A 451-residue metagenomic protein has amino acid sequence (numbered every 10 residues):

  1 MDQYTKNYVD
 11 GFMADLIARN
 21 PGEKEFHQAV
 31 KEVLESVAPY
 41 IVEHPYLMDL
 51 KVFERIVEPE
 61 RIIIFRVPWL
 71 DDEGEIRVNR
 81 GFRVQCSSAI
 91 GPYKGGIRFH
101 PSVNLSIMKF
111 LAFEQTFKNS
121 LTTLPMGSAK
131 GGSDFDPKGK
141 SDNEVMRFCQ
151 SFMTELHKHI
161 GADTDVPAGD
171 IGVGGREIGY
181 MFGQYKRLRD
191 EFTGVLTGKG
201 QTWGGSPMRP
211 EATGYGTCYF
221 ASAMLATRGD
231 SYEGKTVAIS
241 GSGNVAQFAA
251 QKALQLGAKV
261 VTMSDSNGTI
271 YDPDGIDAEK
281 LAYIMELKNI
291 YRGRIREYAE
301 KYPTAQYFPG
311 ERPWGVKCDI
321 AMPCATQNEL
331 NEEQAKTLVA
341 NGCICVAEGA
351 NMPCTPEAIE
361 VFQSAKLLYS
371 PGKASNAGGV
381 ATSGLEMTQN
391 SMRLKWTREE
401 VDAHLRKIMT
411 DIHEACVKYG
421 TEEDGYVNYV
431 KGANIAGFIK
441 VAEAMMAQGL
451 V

Functional and structural regions predicted by a protein language model:
D2-A29, M224, V339-V451: Adenosine-phosphate binding glycine-rich loop
Q3-N7, P21-Q28, E32, L47 (+23 more regions): Conserved active-site and cofactor/substrate-binding residues in soluble primary-metabolism enzymes
K24-H27, P45-L50, T123, I160-G169 (+3 more regions): Flexible, glycine/charged-enriched surface loops at secondary-structure junctions
Y46-R77: Structured beta-strand/loop patches that form or line metal/cofactor-binding pockets in enzymes
H100, N119-E233: Glycine/serine-rich phosphate-binding loop and adjoining beta1-alpha1 elements at the start of nucleotide-handling
T197-G200, G205-K317: Glycine-rich phosphate/diphosphate-binding loop of Rossmann-like nucleotide-binding domains
G268-Y369, A374: Rossmann-like adenosine-cofactor binding region
